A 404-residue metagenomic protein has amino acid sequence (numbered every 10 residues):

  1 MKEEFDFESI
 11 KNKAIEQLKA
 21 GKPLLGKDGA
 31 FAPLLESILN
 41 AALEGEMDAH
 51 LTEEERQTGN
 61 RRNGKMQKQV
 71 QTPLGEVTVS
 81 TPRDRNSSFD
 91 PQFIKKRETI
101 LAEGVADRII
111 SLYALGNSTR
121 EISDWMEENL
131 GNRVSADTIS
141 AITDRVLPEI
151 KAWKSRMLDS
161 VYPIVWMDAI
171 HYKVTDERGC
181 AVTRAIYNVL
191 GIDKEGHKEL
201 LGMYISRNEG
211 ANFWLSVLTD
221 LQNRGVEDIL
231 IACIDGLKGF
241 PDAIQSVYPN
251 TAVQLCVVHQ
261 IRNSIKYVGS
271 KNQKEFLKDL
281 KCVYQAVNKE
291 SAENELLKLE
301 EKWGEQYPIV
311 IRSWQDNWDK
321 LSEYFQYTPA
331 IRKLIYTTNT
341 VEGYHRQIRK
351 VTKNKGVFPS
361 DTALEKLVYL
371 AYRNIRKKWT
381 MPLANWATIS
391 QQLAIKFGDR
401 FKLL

Functional and structural regions predicted by a protein language model:
M1-G64, K68-L74: Subset of Sec-pathway N-terminal targeting signals
R61-L115, G131-D144, A211: Basic, short loop/linker segments at the boundary and entry of helix-turn-helix/winged-helix-like folds
P82-R85, F93-R97, N129-R133, R145-I234 (+5 more regions): RNase H-like nuclease fold core
D90, S264-N294, K298: Metal-dependent DNA phosphodiester-chemistry modules and their immediately adjacent helices/loops in DNA-processing
R120-G131: DNA-recognition alpha helix
I231-K238, A243-D279: Conserved beta-strand -> loop -> alpha-helix junction used to position metal-binding or nucleic-acid-contacting
P249, C282-L404: Acidic/histidine-rich catalytic cores and adjacent linkers of DNA breakage/strand-transfer/modification proteins
